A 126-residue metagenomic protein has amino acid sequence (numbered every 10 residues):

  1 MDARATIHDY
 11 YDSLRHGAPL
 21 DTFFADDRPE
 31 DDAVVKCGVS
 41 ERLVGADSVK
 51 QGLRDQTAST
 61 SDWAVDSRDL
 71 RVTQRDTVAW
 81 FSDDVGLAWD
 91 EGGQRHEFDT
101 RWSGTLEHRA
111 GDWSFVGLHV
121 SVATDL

Functional and structural regions predicted by a protein language model:
M1-P19: Short, aromatic-enriched amphipathic alpha-helices that serve as compact interaction elements
D21-L70: A solvent-exposed, acidic/Ser-Thr-rich amphipathic alpha-helical stretch
L53, S67-V72, V85-L87, T100-H108 (+1 more regions): Hydrophobic/aromatic beta-strand elements that line small-molecule binding cavities or substrate pockets in beta-rich
V65-S67, S82, F115: Hydrophobic residues on conserved beta-strands that form the core of alpha/beta folds
W80, E97-L126: Short beta-strand edge/turn micro-motifs at domain boundaries
A88-H96: Short, cysteine-centered beta-strand-loop-beta hairpins and adjacent loop/turn segments enriched in charged/polar
